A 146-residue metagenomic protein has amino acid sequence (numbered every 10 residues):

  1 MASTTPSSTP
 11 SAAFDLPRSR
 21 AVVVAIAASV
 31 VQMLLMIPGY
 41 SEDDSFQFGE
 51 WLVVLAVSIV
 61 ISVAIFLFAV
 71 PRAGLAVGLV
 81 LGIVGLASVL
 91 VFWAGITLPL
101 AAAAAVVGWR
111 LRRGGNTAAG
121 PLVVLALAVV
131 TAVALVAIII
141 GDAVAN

Functional and structural regions predicted by a protein language model:
A2-V89: Membrane-associated alpha-helix detector
S3, V106, V144-N146: Intrinsic disorder/low-complexity segments
Q32-M33, V54, T97-R110, V130-V136: Alpha-helical transmembrane segments and immediately adjacent membrane-interfacial amphipathic helices
Y40-D44, A101, R113-N116, A143-N146: Transmembrane helix-loop junctions in multipass membrane proteins, especially transporters and channels
V70, G74-V77, W93-I96, L100 (+1 more regions): A residue-level detector for conformationally permissive "hinge/kink" positions
A76-G85, A104, P121-V130: Central hydrophobic cores of alpha-helical transmembrane segments in multi-pass integral membrane proteins
S88-V123: Membrane-helix boundary connector in multi-pass membrane proteins
V133-N146: Juxtamembrane boundary at the C-terminal end of a transmembrane helix
